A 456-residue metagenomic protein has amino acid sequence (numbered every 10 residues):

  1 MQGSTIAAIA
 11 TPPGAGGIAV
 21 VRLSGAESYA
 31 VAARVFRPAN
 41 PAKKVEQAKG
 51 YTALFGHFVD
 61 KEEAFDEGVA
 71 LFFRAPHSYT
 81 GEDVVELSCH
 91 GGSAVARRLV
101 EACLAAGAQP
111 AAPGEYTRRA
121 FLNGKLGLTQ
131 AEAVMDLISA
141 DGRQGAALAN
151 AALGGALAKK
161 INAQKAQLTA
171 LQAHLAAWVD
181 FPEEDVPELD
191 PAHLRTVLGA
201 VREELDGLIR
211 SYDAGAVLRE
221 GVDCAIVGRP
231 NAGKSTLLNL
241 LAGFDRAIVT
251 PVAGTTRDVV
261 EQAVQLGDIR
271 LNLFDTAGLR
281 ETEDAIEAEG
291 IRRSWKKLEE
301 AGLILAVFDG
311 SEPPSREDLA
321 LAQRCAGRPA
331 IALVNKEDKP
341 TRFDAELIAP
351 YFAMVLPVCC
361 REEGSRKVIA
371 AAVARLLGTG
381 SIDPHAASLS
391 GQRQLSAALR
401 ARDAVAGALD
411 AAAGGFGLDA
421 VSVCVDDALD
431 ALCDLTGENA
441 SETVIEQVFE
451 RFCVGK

Functional and structural regions predicted by a protein language model:
M1-A147, A151, G155, I331: A glycine-rich (often HGG/GG-containing) alpha/beta subdomain
Q2-P13, R143-Q265, T282-D284, P313-K456: C-terminal-of-GTPase-core extension/linker across diverse P-loop GTPases
F55-F65, A70-R74, G254-T282, E300: Switch I (G2) and immediately adjacent beta-strands of P-loop GTPase domains
A242, A277-G278, G302, D309 (+1 more regions): Short glycine-/small-residue-rich Rossmann-like dinucleotide-binding loops
L271, L303, I331: Short, Asp-centered acidic motifs that coordinate Mg2+ and/or phosphate in catalytic or ligand-binding sites
L273, V307, L333: Generic enzyme active-site microenvironment
E287-S311: Inter-motif core of Ras-like GTPase G domains
